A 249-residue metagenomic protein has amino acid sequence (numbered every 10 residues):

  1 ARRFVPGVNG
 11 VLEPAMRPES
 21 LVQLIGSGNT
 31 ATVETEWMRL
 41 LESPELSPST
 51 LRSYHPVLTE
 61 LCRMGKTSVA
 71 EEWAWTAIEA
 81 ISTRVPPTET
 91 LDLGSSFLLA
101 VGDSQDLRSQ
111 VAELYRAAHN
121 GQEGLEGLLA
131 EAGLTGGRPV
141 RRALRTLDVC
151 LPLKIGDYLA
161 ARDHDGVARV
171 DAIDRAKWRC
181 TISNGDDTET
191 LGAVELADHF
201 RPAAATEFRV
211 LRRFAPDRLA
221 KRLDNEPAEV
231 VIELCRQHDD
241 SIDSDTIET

Functional and structural regions predicted by a protein language model:
V8, L12-A118: Alpha-helical protein-protein interaction scaffolds
Q122-I155: Mixed-charge, Lys/Arg-rich low-complexity intrinsically disordered regions
D165-R175: Short beta-strand-centered aromatic/proline hotspots
W178-G185: SH3/SH3-like beta-barrel fold
T188-D217: Intrinsically disordered, low-complexity, charged/polar segments
A220-S241: Positively charged, polyanion-binding regions of nucleic-acid-associated proteins
S241-E248: Short acidic, hydrophobic short linear motifs in intrinsically disordered regions
